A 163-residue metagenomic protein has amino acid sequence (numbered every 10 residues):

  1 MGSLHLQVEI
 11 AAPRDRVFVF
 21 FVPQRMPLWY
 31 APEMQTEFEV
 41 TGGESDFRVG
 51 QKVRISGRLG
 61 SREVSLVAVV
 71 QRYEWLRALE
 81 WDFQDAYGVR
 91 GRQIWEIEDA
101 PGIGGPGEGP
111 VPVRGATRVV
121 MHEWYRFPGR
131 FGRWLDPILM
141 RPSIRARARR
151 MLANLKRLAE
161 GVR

Functional and structural regions predicted by a protein language model:
M1-E44: Hydrophobic ligand-binding cavity/cleft-lining segments
M1-E9, R149, A153, G161-R163: Hydrophobic-ligand-binding modules of eukaryotic lipid transfer/binding families
S3-H5, E63-V67, V89-I94: Short, surface-exposed coil-to-beta transition loops
Q7-A11, V69, E96: Generic structural detector for well-ordered beta-strands
D15-V19, R150-A153, R157: Replace "anionic and nucleotidyl ligands
F21, V70, R147-M151: Hydrophobic alpha-helical core bundles mediating ligand binding, dimerization, or RNAP-core interactions
L28, E39-Y87, G102-R118, A153-R163: Glycine-rich portal/gate segments that line the openings of hydrophobic small-molecule binding cavities
E80-R149, L155: Beta-strand/loop substructures that line and gate deep hydrophobic ligand-binding cavities in soluble
